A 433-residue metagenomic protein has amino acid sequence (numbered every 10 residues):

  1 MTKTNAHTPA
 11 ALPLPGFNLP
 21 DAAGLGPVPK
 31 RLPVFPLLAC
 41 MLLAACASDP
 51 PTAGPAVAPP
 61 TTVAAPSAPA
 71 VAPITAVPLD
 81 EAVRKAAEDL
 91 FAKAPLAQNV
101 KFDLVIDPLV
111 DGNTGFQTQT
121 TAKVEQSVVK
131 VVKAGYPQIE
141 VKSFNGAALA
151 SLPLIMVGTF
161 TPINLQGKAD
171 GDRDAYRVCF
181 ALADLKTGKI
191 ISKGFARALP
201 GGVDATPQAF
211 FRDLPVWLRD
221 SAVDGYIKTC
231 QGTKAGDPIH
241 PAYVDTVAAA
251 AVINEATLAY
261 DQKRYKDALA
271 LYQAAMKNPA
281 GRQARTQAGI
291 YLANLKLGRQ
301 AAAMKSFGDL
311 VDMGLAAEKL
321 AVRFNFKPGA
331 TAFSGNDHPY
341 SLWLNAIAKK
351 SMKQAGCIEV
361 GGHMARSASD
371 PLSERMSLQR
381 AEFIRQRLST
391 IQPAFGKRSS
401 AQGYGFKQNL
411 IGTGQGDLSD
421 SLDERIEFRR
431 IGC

Functional and structural regions predicted by a protein language model:
L42-A45: C-terminal motif of bacterial Sec signal peptides marking the signal peptidase cleavage site
A47-V100, L185-A274: C-terminal/domain-edge helix-coil "capping" segments
A65-D80, G314-A346, M364-P371: Short, solvent-exposed beta-strand/turn patches at coil↔beta or beta↔helix junctions that act as interaction loops
D80-Q98, A330-G362, S389-T390, F428-C433: Periplasmic peptidoglycan-binding/anchoring modules of Gram-negative envelope and division proteins
D89-L90, D103-L109, A134, V141-A181 (+1 more regions): A short, hydrophobic beta-strand-centered structural micro-motif
A94-A150, K189, I391-Q392, G396-S399: N-terminal segment of the mature soluble domain
N99-G115, L320-G329, L344-A381, S399-G412: Short, surface-exposed beta-strand segments enriched in small/polar/acidic residues
G115-V128, A301, S334-H338, H363-C433: Periplasmic OmpA-like peptidoglycan-binding domain that tethers envelope proteins to the cell wall
